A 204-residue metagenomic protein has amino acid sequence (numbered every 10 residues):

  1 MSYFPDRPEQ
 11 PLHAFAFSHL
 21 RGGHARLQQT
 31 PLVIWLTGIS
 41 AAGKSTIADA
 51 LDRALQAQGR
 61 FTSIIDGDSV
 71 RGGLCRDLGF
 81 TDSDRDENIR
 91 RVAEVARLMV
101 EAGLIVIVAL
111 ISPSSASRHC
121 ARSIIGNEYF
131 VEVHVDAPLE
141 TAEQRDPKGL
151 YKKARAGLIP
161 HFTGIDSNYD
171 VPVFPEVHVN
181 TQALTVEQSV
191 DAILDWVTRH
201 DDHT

Functional and structural regions predicted by a protein language model:
M1-V33: Extreme N-terminal, non-catalytic leader segments that precede Walker-type/kinase nucleotide-binding cores
V33, I64, F130-H134, E176-H178: Conserved beta-strand scaffold positions in the cores of enzyme catalytic domains, especially in NTP/NDP-utilizing
L36: Hydrophobic anchor at the beta1->P-loop junction of P-loop NTPases
S40: The conserved Walker
K44: Conserved lysine of the Walker
D49-R97, E101: Conserved substrate/cofactor phosphate-moiety recognition/catalytic segment in nucleotide-dependent phosphotransferases
G73-F80, A96-R155, H161: ATP-dependent NMP and nucleoside kinases share a basic, alpha-helical "lid"
D136-A192, R199-T204: Small-molecule kinase domains that catalyze NTP-dependent phosphoryl transfer to phosphate-bearing small molecules
